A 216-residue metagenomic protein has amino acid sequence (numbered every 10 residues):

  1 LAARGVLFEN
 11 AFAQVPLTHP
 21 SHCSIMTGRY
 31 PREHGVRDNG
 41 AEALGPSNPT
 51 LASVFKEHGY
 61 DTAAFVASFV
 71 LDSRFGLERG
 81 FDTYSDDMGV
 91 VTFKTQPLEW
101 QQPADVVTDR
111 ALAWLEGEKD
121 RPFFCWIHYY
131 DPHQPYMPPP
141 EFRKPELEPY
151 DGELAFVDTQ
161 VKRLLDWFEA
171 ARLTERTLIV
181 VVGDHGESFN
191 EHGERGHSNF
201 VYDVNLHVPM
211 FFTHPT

Functional and structural regions predicted by a protein language model:
L1-T216: Catalytic domains that recognize anionic headgroups
